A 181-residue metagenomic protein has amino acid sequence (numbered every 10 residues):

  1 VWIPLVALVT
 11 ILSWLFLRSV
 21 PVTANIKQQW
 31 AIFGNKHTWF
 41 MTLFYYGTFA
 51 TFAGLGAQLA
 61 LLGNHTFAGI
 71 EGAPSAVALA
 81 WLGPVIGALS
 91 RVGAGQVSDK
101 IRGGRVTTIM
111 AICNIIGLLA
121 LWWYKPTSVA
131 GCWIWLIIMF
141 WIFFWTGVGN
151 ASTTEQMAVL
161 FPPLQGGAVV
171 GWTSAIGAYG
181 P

Functional and structural regions predicted by a protein language model:
P4-T23: C-terminal membrane-cytosol helix-exit motif in multi-pass small-molecule transporters
R18-T42: Juxtamembrane intracellular "pre-TM" segments in multi-pass secondary transporters
N35-L89: Extracytoplasmic gate region of multi-pass secondary transporters
L61, A151-L160: Intracellular helix-loop hinge segments at the cytoplasmic ends of transmembrane helices in 12-TM rocker-switch-type
E71-A80, G131, W135, G166 (+1 more regions): Juxtamembrane helix-start elements in MFS-like secondary transporters
S90-G103: Helix-to-loop junctions at the C-terminal end of transmembrane segments in multipass secondary transporters
G103-T153: C-terminal transmembrane helical hairpin of 12-TM major facilitator-type secondary transporters
L160-P181: A late C-terminal transmembrane helix in Major Facilitator Superfamily
